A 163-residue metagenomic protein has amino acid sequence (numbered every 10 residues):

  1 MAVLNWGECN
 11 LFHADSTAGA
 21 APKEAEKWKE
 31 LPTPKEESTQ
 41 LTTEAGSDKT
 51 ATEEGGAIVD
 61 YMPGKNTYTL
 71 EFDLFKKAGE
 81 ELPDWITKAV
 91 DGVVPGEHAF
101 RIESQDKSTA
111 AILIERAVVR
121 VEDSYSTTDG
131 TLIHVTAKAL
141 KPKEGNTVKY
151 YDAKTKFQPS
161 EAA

Functional and structural regions predicted by a protein language model:
M1-K77, R116-G130: Solvent-exposed edge beta-strands and adjacent loop segments that serve as assembly or binding interfaces
A14, R101-Q105, L140: A generic structural motif
A18-G19, E81-G92, T147, D152-E161: Short secondary-structure boundary segments
G19-A20, G79-E81, Q105-L113, G145-T147: Short, surface-exposed beta-strand/loop "edge" segments at domain boundaries and coil↔beta transitions
T69-D73, A99-R101, H134-K138: Beta-strand secondary-structure signal
P83-A111: Short, acidic/charged, Gly/Pro-enriched secondary-structure junctions
A110-A163: Mixed-charge, glycine-accented linear interaction segment located at domain edges/termini
